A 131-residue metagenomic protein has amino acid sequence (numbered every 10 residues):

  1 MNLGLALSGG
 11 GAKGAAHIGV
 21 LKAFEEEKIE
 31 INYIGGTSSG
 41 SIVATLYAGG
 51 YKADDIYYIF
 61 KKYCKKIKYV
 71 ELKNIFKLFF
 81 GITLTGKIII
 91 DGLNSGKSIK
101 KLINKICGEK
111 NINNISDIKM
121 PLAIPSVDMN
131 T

Functional and structural regions predicted by a protein language model:
M1-L3, K119-M120: Short coil/turn connectors at secondary-structure junctions
N2-I103: Patatin-like phospholipase
I106, K110-N114: Short, structural beta-strand-to-alpha-helix junction motif
N113-T131: Active-site gating loop/helix substructures
